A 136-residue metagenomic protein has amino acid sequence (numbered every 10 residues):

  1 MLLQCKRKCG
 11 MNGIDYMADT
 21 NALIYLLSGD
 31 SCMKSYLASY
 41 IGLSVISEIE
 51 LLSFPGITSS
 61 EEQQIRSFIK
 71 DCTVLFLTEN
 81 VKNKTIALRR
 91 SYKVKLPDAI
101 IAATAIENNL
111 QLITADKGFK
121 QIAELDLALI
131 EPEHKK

Functional and structural regions predicted by a protein language model:
M1-L43, S53-R66, K135-K136: Short, well-structured N-terminal submotif of metal-dependent ribonuclease cores
Q4, L51, L96-Q111: Acidic, metal-associated active-site segment
G13-I14, L37-Y40, D71-T73, I106-Q111: Short active-site oxyanion
A18, F76, L96, I113-T114: Short beta-strand scaffold positions
L23, E48-L51, K82, F119-K120: A generic structural signal for short hydrophobic patches within well-formed alpha-helices
C32-L37, F119-L125: Short loop/helix-cap segments at secondary-structure boundaries that form the rim of catalytic
D71-S91: Acidic catalytic patch
